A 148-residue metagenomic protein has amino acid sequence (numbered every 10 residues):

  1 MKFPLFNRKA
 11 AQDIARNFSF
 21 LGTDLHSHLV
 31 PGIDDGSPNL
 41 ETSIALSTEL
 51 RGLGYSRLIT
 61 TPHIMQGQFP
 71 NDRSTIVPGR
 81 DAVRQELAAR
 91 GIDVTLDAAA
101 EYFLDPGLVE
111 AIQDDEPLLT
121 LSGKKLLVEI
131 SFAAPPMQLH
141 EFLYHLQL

Functional and structural regions predicted by a protein language model:
M1-G91: An N-terminally biased module of ancient metal coordination in phosphate/nucleic-acid-related enzymes
K2, P70-L148: Extended substrate/RNA-proximal surfaces in nucleic-acid metabolism proteins
